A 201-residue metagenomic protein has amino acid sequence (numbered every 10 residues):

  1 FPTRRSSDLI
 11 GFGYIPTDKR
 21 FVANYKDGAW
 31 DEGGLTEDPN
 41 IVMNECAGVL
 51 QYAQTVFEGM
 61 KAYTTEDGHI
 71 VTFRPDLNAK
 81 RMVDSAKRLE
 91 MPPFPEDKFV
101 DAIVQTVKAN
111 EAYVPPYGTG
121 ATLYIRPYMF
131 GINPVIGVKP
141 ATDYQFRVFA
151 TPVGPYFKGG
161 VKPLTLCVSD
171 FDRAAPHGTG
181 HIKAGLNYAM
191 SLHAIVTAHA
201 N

Functional and structural regions predicted by a protein language model:
R4-A109, V135-N201: Helix-start/capping segments and mature chain N-termini
P95-D97, Y113-T122: Flexible, glycine/charged-enriched surface loops at secondary-structure junctions
V104, G118, Y124-N133, G137-P140: Active-site periphery "cap/insert" segments of enzyme catalytic domains
